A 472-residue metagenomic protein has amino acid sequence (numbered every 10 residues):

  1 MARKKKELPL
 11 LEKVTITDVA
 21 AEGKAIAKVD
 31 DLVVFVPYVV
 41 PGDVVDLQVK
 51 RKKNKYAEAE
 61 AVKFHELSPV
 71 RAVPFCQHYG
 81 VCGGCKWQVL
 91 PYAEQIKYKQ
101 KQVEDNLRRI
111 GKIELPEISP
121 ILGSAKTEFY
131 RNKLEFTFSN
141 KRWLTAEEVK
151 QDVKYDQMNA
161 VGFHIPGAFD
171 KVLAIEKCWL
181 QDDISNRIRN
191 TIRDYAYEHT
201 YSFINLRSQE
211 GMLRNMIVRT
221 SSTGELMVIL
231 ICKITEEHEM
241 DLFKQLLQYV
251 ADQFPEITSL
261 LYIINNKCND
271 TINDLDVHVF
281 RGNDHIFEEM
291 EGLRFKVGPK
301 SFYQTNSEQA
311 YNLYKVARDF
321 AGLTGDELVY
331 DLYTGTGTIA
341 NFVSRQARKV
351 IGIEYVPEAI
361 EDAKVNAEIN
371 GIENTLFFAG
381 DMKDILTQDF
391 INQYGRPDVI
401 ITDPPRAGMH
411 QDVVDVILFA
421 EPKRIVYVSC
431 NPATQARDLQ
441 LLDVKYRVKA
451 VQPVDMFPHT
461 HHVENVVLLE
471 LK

Functional and structural regions predicted by a protein language model:
M1-H78, D384: Terminal RNA-binding accessory module
A2-K13, D18-G23, E237-K472: Rossmann-like S-adenosyl-L-methionine
A25-D30, G162-I165, I229-I231, A363: Short, acidic/hydrophobic/Gly-rich beta-strand patch recurrent on exposed beta strands that often constitutes part
K63-V73, G83-S202: Extended interfacial segments that mediate partner engagement and assembly in macromolecular machines
S119-K126, L206, L213-N215, P453-M456: Short, solvent-exposed loop/turn elements at beta->coil junctions and helix N-caps that rim active or binding pockets
D170-L206, E210-M212, I234-L261: Internal alpha/beta scaffold segment
V218, G224-K233, R294-G298: Short, aliphatic-rich beta-strand segments
